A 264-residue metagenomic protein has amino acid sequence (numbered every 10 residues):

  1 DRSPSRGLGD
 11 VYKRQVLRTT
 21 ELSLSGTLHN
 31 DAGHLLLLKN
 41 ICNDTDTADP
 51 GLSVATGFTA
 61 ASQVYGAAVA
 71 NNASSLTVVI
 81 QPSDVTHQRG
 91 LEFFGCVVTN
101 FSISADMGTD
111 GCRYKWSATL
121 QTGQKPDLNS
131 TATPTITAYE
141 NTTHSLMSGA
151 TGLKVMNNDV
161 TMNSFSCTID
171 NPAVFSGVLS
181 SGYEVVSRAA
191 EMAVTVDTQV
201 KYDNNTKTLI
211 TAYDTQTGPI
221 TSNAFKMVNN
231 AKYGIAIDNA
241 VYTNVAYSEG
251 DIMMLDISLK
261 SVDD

Functional and structural regions predicted by a protein language model:
D1-R2: Short, well-ordered junction/capping motifs at the entry into regular secondary structure
R6, D10-D264: Signature of extracytoplasmic/envelope-associated structural regions
